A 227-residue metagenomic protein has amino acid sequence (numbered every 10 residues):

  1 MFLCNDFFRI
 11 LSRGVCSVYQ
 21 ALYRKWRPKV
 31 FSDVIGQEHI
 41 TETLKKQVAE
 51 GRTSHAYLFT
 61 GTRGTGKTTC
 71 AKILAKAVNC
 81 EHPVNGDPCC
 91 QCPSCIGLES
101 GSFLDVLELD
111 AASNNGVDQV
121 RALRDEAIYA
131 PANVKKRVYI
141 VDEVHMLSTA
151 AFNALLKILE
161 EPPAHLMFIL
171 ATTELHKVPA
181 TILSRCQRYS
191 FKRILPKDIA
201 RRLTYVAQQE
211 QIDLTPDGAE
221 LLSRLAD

Functional and structural regions predicted by a protein language model:
F2-R188, D198, V206-Q208, P216: P-loop/Walker A NTP-binding region and its immediately flanking N-terminal helices in P-loop NTPase folds
L195-P196, A226: Nucleotide-binding/hydrolysis machinery
I212: Short glycine/serine/threonine/alanine-rich loop segments
D217-D227: A short helix-loop-helix "switch/interaction" segment in the helical subdomain of ASCE P-loop NTPases
